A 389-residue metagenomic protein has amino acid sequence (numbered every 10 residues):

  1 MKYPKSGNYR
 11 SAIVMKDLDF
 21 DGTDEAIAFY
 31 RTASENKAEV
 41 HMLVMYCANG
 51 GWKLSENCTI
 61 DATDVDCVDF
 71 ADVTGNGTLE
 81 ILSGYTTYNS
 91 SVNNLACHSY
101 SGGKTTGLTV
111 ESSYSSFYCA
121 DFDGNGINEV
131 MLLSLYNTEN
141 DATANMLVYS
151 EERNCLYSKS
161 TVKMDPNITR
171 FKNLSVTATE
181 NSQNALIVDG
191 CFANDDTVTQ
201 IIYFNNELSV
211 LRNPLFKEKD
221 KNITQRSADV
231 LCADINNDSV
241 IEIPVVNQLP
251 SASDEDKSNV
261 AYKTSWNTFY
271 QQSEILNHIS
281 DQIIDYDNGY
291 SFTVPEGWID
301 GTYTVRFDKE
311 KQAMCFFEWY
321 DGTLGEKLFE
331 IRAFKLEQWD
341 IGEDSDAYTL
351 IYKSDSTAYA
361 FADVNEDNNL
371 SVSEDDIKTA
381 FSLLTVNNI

Functional and structural regions predicted by a protein language model:
M1-F307, A313-C315, W339-A360, T379-I389: Beta-propeller-forming repeat regions
C191, F317-T323, D363-N368: Secondary-structure transition/turn motif
E318-Q338: A short acidic-to-branched-hydrophobic micro-motif
D355-S371: Domain-scale activation on soluble regions of proteins
